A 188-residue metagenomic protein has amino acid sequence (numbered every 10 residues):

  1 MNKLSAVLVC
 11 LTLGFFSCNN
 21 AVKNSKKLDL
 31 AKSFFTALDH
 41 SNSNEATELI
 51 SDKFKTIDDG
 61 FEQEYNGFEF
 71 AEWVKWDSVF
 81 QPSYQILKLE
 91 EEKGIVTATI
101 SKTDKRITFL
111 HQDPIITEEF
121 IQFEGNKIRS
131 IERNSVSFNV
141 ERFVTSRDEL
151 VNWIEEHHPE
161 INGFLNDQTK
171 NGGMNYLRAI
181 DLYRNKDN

Functional and structural regions predicted by a protein language model:
M1-K26: Bacterial Sec-dependent N-terminal signal peptides
C18-H40: Short, low-complexity N-terminal intrinsically disordered segments enriched in polar/charged residues
K32-T36, E48-E62: Short, solvent-exposed secondary-structure junction/capping segments
S43-T47: Solenoid-repeat scaffolds in large eukaryotic assemblies
E62-V74: Short beta-edge strand/loop motif at the mouth of beta-sheet-based domains
A71-I116: Surface-exposed, charged secondary-structure patches
E92-I95, I121-R129: Short, solvent-exposed coil/turn segments at beta-strand boundaries
I131-N188: Low-complexity, intrinsically disordered terminal/linker segments enriched in charged and Gly/Pro repeats
